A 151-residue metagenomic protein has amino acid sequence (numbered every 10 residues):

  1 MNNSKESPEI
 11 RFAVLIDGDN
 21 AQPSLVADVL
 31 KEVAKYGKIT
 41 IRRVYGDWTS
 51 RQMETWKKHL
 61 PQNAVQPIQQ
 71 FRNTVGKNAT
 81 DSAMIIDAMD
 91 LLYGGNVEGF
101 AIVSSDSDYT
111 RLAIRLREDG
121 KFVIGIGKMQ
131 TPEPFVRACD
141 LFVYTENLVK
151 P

Functional and structural regions predicted by a protein language model:
M1-Y93, I114-R115, F122: Domain-level signal for Mg2+-assisted phosphodiester chemistry and nucleotide/NA-binding surfaces in nucleic-acid
F12, E98, D140: Conserved acidic residues
N20, W48, A79, S104-S107 (+1 more regions): Short beta->alpha linker loops
A21-P23, T110, Y144: General alpha-helical segment detector with a strong preference for membrane-spanning helices and helix-boundary regions
Y45, E98-S105, L112, L116 (+1 more regions): Acidic beta-strand-to-loop metal/phosphate-binding motif
M84, S107-Y109: Short acidic loop-to-helix transition motifs that present clustered carboxylates
A113-Y144: VWA/integrin I-like adhesion module and closely mimicked acidic/polar interface patches used
E146-P151: Conserved alpha/beta core segments of nucleic-acid transaction machinery
